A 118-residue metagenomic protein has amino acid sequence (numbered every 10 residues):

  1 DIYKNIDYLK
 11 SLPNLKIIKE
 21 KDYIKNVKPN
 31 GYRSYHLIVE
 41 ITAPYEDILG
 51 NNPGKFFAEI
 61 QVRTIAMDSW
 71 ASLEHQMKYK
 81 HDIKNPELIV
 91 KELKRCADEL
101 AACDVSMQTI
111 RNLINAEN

Functional and structural regions predicted by a protein language model:
D1-T109: Long beta-strand-rich cores associated with HINT superfamily self-processing modules
S106-N118: Intrinsically disordered, low-complexity acidic/polar and Pro/Ser/Thr-rich regulatory regions that often function as
